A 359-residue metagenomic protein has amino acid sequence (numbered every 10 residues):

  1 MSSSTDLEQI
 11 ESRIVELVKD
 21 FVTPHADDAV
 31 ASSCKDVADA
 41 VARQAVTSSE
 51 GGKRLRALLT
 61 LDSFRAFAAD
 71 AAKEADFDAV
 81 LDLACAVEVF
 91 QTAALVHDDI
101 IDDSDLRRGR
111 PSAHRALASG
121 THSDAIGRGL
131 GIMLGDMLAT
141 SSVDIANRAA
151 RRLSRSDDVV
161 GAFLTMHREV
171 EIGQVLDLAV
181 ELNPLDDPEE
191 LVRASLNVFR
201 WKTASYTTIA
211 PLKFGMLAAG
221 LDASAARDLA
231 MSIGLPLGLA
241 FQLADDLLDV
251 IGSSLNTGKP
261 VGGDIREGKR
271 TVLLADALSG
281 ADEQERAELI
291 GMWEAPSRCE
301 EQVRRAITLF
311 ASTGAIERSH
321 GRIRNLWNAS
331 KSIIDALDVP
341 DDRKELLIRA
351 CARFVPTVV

Functional and structural regions predicted by a protein language model:
M1-V87, T92, V96, I100-D124 (+5 more regions): Conserved N-terminal diphosphate/IPP-binding helix and adjacent helical/loop segment of trans-prenyltransferase domains
A31-C34, S48-R56, I132-D136, T140 (+1 more regions): All-alpha helical catalytic cores of prenyl diphosphate-utilizing isoprenoid enzymes
L59, S142, G173, L274 (+1 more regions): Residue-level signal for inorganic ion chemistry
D62-A68, S142-A149, A210-A219, A277-A281 (+1 more regions): Well-ordered alpha-helical scaffold segments within catalytic/enzyme domains
A66-E74, G215-S224, I251-N256, E288-E294: C-terminal helix-coil-helix/basic helical segment that borders enzyme active sites and/or dimer interfaces and provides
V80-D105, L164-E171, K213-M216, A225-L255 (+2 more regions): Active-site alpha-helical segments that house and flank conserved acidic catalytic motifs for diphosphate chemistry
R107-G135, L185-A204, D228, S232 (+2 more regions): Divalent-cation-assisted or electrostatically stabilized phosphate/pyrophosphate-binding catalytic cores
R304-V359: Short hairpin/turn module used for nucleic-acid contact or packing/dimerization
